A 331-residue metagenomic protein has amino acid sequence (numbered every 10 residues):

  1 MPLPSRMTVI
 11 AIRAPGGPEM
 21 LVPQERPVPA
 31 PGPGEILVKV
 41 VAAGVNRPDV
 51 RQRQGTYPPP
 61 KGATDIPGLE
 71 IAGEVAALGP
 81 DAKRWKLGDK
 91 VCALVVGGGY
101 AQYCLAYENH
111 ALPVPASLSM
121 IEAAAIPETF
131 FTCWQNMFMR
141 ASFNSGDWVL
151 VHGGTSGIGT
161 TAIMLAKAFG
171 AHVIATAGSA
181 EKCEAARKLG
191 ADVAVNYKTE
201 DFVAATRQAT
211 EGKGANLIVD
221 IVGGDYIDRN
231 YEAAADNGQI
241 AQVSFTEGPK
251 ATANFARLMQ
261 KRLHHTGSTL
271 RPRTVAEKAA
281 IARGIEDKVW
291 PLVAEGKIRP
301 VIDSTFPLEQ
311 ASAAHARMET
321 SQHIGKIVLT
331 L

Functional and structural regions predicted by a protein language model:
P2-M7, W290, E295-S304, S312-L331: C-terminal capping/lid region of NAD(P)-dependent oxidoreductase domains
P27-V45, Q54-G98, L118: Glycine-rich beta-strand-centered segment in the early N-terminal region that forms part of a ligand/cofactor-binding
R51, T64-I66, R84, K90-T155: NAD(P)H dinucleotide-binding glycine-rich loop of Rossmann-like/cofactor-binding domains, especially the beta1-alpha1
K90, W148, H172, G238-Q239 (+1 more regions): Short glycine-centered segments of the SAM/dcSAM-binding site in methyltransferase folds
G99-Q102, A177-A185, K250-F255: Short, glycine/polar-rich helix-capping loops at beta-to-alpha or helix-loop-helix junctions that flank or form
A124-E200: Mid-domain Rossmann-like dinucleotide-binding core that forms the NAD(H)/NADP(H) cofactor-binding site
F202-G212: Short amphipathic alpha-helix with an adjacent loop that forms part of the alpha/beta core around
D225-I298, H323, T330-L331: Glycine-rich phosphate-binding loop and adjacent beta-alpha segment of Rossmann(oid) nucleotide-cofactor-binding
